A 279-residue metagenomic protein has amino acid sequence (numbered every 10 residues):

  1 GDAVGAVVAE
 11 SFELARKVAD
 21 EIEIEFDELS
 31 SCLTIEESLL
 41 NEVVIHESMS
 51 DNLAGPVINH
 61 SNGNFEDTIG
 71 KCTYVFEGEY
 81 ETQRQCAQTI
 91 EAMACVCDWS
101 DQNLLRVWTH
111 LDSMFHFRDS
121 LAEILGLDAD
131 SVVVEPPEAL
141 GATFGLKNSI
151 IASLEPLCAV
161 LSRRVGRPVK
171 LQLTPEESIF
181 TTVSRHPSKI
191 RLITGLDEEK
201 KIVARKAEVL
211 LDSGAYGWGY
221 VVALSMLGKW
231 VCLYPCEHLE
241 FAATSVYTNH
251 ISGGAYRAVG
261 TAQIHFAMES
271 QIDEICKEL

Functional and structural regions predicted by a protein language model:
G1-L279: Structural alpha/beta core scaffold segments of enzyme domains
